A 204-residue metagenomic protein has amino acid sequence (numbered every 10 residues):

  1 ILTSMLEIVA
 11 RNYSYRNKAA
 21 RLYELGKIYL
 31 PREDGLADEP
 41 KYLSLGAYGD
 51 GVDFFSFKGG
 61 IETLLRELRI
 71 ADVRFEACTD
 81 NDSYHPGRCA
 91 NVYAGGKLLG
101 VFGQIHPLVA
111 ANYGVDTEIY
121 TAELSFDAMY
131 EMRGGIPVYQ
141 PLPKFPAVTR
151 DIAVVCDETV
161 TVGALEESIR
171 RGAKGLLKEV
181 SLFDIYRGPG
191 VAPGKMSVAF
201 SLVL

Functional and structural regions predicted by a protein language model:
I1-A20, R150, V203: Extended, well-folded interaction surfaces typified by the phenylalanyl-tRNA synthetase beta subunit core
L2-A10, G26, K58, E62: Predominant activation on well-ordered alpha-helical scaffold segments within soluble catalytic domains
L22, R32-S44, D50-L204: A carboxyl-terminal module marker
I28-L30: Short beta-strand micro-motifs enriched in acidic
